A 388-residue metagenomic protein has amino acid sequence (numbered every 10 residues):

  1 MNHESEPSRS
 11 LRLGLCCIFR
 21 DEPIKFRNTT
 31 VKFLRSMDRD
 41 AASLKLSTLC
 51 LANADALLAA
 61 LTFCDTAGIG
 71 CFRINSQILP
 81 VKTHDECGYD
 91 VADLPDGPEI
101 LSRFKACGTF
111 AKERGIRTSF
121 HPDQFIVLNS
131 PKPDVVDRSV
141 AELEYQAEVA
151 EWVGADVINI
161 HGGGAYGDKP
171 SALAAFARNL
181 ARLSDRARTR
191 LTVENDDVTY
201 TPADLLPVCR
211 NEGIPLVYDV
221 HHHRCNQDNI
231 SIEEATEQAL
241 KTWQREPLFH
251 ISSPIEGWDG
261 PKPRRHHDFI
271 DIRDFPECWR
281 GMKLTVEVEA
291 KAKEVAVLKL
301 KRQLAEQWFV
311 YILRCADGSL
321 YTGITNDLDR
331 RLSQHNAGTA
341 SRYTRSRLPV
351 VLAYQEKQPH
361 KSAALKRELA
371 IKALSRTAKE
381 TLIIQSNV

Functional and structural regions predicted by a protein language model:
N2-R117, Q124-S139, E148-V153, R182 (+5 more regions): Alpha/beta catalytic barrel-like cores
T118-I126, L216-R224: Histidine-centered catalytic micro-motifs
F120, V193, Y218, V288 (+1 more regions): Active-site flanking residues adjacent to catalytic metal/cofactor-binding acidic residues
V153-G167: Active-site groove signature of glycoside hydrolases
H161, T192-E194, L216-H221, H250-S252: Short, conserved beta-strand edge motifs with alternating hydrophobic and charged residues
K169-L180, L191-E194: Multi-pass alpha-helical transmembrane bundles in non-GPCR membrane proteins that perform intramembrane catalysis
Y200-T201, H221-Q227: Short acidic, Gly/Ser-rich segments with clustered Asp/Glu that frequently serve as metal-coordination loops in enzyme
A305-V388: GIY-YIG nuclease catalytic motif and its immediate N-terminal context
